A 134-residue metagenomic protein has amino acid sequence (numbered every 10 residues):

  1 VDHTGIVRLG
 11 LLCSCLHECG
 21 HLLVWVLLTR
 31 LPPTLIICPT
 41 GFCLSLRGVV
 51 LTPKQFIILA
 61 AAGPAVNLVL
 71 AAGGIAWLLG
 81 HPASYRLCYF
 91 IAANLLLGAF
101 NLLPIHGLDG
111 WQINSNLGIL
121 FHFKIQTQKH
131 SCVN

Functional and structural regions predicted by a protein language model:
V1-N134: Hydrophobic transmembrane alpha-helices and their immediate loop junctions in multi-pass integral membrane proteins
